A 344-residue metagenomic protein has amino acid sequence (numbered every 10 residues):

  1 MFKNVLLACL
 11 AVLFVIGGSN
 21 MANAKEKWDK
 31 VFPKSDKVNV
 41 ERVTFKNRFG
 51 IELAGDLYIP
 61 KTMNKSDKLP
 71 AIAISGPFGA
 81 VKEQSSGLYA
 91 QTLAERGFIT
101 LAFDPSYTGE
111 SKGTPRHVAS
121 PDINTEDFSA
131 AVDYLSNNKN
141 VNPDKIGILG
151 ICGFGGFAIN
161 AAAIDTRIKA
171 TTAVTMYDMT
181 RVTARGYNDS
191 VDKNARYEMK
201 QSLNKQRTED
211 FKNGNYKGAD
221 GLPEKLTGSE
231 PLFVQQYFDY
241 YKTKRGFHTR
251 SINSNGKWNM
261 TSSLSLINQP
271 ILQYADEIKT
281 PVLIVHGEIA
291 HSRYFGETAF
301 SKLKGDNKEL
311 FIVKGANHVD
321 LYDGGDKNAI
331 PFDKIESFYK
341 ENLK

Functional and structural regions predicted by a protein language model:
E26-D67: N-terminal cap/lid segment of alpha/beta-hydrolase-fold proteins
D67-P77: Short beta-strand element of the alpha/beta-hydrolase
G79-Q91, P105, G296: The serine-hydrolase catalytic nucleophile loop
T92-K112: Conserved alpha/beta-hydrolase
V118-K139: Alpha/beta-hydrolase active-site loop
I159-T243: Alpha/beta-hydrolase-fold enzymes
I278, I284-H286: Short beta-strand/loop motif that positions the catalytic acidic residue of the alpha/beta-hydrolase fold
A316-N328: Catalytic histidine-centered segment of alpha/beta-hydrolase-like enzymes
